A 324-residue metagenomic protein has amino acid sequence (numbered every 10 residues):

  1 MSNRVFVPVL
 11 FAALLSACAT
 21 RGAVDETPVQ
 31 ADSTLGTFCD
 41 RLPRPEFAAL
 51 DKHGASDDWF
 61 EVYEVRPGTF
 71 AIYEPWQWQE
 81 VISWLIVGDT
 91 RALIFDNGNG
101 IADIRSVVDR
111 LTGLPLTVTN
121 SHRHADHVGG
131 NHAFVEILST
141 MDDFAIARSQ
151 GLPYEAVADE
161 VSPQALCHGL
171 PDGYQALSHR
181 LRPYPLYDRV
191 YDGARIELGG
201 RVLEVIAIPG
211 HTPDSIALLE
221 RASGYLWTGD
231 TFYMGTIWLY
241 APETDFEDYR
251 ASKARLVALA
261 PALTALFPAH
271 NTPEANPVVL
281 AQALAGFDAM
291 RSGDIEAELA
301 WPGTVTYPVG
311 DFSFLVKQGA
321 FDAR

Functional and structural regions predicted by a protein language model:
M1-V7: Bacterial N-terminal signal peptides that target proteins for export
S16-A17: C-terminal motif of bacterial Sec signal peptides marking the signal peptidase cleavage site
G22-G54, A194, A254-R324: Accessory terminal helices/loops
F47-W59, Y63-P67, M141-I206, T212 (+4 more regions): Metallo-beta-lactamase
D58-R110, L218-Y233: Conserved beta-strand hairpin/beta-sheet module of binuclear metal-dependent hydrolase folds, prominently
P75, N97-G98, S121-H124, T140-M141 (+2 more regions): Active-site-proximal beta-strand/loop segments in catalytic clefts of secreted hydrolases
A92, N99-G100, R180, D188 (+2 more regions): Metallo-beta-lactamase
I101-R195, M234, A283-E296: Active-site HxH/HxHxD metal-binding segment of metal-dependent hydrolases
